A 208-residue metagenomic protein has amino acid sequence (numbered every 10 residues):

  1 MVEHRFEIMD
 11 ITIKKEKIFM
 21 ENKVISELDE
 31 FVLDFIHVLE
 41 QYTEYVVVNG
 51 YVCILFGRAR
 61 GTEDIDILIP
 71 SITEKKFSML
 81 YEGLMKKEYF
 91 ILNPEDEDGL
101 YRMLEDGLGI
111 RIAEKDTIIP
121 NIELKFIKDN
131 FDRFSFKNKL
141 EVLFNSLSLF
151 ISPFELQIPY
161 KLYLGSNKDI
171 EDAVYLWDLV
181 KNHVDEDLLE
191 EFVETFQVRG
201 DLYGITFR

Functional and structural regions predicted by a protein language model:
V2-R208: Compositionally biased terminal segments of proteins
